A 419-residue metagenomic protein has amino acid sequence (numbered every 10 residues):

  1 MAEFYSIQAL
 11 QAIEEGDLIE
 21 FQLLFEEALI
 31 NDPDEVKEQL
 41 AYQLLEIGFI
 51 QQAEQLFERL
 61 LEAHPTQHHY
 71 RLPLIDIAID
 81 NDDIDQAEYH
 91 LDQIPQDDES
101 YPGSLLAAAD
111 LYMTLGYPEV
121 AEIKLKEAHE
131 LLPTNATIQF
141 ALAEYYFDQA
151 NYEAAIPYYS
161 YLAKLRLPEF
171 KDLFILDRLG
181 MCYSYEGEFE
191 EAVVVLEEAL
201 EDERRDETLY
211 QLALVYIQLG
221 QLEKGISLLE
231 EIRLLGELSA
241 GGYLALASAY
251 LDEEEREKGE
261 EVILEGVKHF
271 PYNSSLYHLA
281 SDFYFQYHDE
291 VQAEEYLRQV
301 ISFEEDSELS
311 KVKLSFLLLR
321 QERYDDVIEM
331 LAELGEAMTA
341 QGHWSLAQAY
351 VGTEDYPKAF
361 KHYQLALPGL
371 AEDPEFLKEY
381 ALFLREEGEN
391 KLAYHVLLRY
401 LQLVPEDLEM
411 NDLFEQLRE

Functional and structural regions predicted by a protein language model:
E3, E35-Q39, H68-H69, P102-G103 (+9 more regions): Start-of-helix register in tetratricopeptide repeats
E3-E27, N31, E35-Q55, I77-D83 (+4 more regions): Alpha-helical segment of the N-proximal tetratricopeptide repeat
E27-A28, R59-L60, Q93-I94, E127-A128 (+8 more regions): Canonical positions in the second alpha-helix
N31-P33, P65, E99, P133 (+8 more regions): Short coil turns that delineate tetratricopeptide repeat
Q39, P73, A107, A141 (+8 more regions): Canonical tetratricopeptide repeat
